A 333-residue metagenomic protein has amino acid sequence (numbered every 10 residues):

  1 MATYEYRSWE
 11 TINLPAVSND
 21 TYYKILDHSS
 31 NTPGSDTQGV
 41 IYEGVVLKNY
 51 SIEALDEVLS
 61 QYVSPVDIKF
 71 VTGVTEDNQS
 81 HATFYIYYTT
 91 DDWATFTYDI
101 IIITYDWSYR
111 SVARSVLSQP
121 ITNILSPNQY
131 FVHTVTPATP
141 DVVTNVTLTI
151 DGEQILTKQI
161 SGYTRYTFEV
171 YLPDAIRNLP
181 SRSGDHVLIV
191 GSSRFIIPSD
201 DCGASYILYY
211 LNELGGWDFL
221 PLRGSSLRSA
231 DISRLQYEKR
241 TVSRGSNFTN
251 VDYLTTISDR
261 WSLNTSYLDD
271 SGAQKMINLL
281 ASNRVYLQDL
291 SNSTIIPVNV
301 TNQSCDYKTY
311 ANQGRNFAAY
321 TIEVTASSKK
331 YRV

Functional and structural regions predicted by a protein language model:
M1-D200: Preference for solvent-exposed, low-hydrophobicity sequence contexts
A2-T3, T11-N13, T134-P137, P180-S181 (+1 more regions): Extracellular/virion structural assembly segments
